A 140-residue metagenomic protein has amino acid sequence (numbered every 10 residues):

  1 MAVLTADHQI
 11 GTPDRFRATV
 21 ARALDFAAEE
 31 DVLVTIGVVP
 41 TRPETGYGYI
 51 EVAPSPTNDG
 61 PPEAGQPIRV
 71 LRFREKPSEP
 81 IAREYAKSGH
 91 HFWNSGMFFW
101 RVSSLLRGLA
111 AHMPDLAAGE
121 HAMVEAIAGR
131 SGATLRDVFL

Functional and structural regions predicted by a protein language model:
M1-N58, F99, L106-M113: Conserved beta-loop-beta/alpha segment of the NTase-like Rossmann-fold superfamily that binds/positions NTPs
Y47-L140: Catalytic core of tubulin tyrosine ligase-like
